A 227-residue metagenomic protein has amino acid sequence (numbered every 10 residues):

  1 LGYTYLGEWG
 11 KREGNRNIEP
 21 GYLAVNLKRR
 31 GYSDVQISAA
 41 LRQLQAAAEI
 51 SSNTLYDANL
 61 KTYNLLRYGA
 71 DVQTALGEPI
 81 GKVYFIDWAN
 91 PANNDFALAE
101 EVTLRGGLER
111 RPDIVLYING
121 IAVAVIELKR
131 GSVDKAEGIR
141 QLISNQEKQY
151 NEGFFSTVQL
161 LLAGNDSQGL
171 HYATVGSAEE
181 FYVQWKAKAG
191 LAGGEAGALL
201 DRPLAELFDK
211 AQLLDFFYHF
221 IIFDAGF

Functional and structural regions predicted by a protein language model:
Y3-F227: ATP-dependent helicase/translocase motor core
